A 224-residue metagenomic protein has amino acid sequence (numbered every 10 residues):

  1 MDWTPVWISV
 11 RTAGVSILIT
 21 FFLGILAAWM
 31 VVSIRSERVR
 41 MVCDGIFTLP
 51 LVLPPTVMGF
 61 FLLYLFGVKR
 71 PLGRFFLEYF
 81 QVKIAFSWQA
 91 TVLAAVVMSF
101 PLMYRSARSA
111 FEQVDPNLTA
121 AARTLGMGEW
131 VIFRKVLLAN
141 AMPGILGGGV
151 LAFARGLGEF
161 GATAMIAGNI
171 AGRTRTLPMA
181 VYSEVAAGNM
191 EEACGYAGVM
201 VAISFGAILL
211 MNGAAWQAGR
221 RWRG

Functional and structural regions predicted by a protein language model:
M1-E112, V136-G161, E184, A193-W216: Membrane-water interface segments at the C-terminal ends of transmembrane alpha-helices in multi-pass inner-membrane
R35-R40, E112-N117, M127-E129, N169-R173 (+1 more regions): Juxtamembrane helix-boundary/capping and inter-helix hinge elements in multi-pass membrane proteins
L63-Y64, V68, A162-G188: Glycine-rich helix-loop "coupling/hinge" segments at transmembrane-helix boundaries in multipass transporters
A122: The alpha-helix within a helix-turn-helix
L125-M127, A139: Glycine/proline-centered hinge or cleavage motifs at structural transition points of membrane proteins
A215-G224: Short cytosolic juxtamembrane segments of multi-pass membrane proteins
